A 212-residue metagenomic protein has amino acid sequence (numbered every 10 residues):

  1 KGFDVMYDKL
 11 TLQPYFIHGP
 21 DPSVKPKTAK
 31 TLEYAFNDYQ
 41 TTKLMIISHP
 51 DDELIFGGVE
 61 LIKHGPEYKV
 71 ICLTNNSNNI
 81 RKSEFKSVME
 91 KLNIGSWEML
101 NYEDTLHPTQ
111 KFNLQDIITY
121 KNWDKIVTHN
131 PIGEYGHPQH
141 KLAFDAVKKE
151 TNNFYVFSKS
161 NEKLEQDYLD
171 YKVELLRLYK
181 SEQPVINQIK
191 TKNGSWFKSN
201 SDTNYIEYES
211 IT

Functional and structural regions predicted by a protein language model:
K1-N152: Active-site beta-strand->loop->alpha-helix modules in alpha/beta enzyme cores, enriched in Gly/His/Asp(Glu)
D4-D8, N153-T212: The feature marks non-catalytic terminal segments
